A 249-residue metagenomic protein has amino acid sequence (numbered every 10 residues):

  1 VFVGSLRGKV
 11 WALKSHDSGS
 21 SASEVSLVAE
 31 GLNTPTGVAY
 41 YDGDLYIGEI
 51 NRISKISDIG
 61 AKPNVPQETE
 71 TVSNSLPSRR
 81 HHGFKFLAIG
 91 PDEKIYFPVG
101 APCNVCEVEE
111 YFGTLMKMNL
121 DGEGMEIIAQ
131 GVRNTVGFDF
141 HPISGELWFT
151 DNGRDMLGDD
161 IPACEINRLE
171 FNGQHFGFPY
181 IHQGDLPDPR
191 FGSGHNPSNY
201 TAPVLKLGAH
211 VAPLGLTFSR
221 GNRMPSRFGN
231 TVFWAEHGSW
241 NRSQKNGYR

Functional and structural regions predicted by a protein language model:
V3-G4, A12, I47-G48, I95-V99 (+2 more regions): Residue position within the beta-strands of beta-propeller blades
L6, E24, G31-T34, Y41 (+6 more regions): Beta-rich catalytic cores
L6, G48-E49, N64-V65, V105-G113 (+2 more regions): Short, solvent-exposed loop/turn segments at conserved positions within beta-propeller repeat blades
K9-A12, D44, R52-S54, T114-M116 (+2 more regions): A short loop-to-beta-strand structural motif that recurs across blades of beta-propeller domains
L13-S20, I56-N64, L169-F176: Short loop/turn segments immediately following beta-strands, especially the blade-tip and inter-blade linker loops
E24-V25, T34-P35, A39-Y41, N51-E93 (+3 more regions): Asp-box/WD-like beta-propeller blade repeats and closely related beta-sheet repeat scaffolds
F84, P102-N104, M118-E123, R133-N134 (+1 more regions): Beta-propeller domain segments
